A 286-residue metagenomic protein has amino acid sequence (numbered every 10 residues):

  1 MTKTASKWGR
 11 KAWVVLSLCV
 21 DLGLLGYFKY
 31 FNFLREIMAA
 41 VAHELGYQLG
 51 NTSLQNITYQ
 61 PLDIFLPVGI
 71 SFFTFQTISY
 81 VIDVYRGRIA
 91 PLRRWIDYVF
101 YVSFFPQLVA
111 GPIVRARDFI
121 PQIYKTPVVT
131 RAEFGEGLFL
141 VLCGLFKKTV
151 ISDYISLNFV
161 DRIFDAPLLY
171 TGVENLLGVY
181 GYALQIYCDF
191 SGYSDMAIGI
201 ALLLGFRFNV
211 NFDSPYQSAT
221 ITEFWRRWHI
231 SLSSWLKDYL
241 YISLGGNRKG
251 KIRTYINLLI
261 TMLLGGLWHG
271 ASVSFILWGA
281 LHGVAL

Functional and structural regions predicted by a protein language model:
M1-L286: Membrane-embedded transmembrane alpha-helical bundles that form the catalytic cores of multi-pass lipid-modifying
